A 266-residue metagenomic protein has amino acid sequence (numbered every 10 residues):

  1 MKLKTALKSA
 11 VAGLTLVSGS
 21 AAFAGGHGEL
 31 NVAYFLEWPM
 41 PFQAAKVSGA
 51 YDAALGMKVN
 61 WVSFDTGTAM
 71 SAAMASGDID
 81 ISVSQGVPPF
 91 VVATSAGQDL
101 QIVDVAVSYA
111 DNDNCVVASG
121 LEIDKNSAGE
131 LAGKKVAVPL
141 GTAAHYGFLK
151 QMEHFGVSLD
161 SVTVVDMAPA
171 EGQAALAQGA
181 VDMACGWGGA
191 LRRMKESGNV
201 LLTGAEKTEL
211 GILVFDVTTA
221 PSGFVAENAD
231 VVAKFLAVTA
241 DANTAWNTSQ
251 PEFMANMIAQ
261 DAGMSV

Functional and structural regions predicted by a protein language model:
M1-A10: Bacterial N-terminal signal peptides that target proteins for export
S9, A73, G133-K134, A175 (+1 more regions): Generic alpha-helical secondary-structure signal
S9-G19: Bacterial N-terminal signal peptides
S20-A24: Sec/Tat signal peptide C-region and signal peptidase I cleavage site
G25-S158, T163-D166, D182-G188, L201-G204 (+1 more regions): Short, glycine-/small- and polar/acidic-enriched structural segments that line small-molecule recognition paths
G28-L30, M40, K46, M194-E196 (+1 more regions): An extracytoplasmic/periplasmic, membrane-proximal ligand-sensing/linker region
P88, E171-A262: Pocket-lining segment of extracytoplasmic ligand-binding domains
